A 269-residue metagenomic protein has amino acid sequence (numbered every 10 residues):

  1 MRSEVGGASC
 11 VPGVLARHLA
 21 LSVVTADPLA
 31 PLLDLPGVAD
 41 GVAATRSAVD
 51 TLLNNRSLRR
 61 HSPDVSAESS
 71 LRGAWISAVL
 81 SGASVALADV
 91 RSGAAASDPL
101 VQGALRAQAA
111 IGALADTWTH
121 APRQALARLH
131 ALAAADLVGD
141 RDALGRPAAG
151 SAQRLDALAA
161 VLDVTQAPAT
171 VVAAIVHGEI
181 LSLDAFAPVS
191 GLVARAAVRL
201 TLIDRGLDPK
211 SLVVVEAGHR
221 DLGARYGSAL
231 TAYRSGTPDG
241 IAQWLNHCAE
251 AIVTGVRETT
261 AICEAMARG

Functional and structural regions predicted by a protein language model:
M1-G269: FIC/Doc superfamily catalytic core
